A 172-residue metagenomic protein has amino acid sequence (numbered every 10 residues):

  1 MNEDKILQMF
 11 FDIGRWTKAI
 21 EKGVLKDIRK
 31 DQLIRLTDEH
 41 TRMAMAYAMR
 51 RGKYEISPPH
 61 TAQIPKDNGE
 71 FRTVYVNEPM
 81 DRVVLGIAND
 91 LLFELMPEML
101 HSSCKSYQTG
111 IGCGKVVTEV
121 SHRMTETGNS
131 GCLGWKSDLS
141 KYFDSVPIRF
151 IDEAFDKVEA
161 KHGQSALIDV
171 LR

Functional and structural regions predicted by a protein language model:
M1-A48: Non-catalytic, polymerase-adjacent accessory regions of viral genome-replication enzymes
D4, D81-N89, R149, I168: Non-catalytic, well-ordered alpha-helical scaffold segments
K26-D31, S57-V83, M99-I111: Short, conserved non-catalytic motifs in the polymerase core
L36-M45, I56-P59, E78-V83, I87 (+1 more regions): Generic alpha-helix structural propensity
Y47-G69, L167-R172: Reverse-transcriptase-like RNA-dependent polymerase core
L85, N89-E126, S130: Well-ordered mid-protein domain cores that form the structural environment of catalytic cofactors
R123-R172: Conserved polymerase palm-domain catalytic core
